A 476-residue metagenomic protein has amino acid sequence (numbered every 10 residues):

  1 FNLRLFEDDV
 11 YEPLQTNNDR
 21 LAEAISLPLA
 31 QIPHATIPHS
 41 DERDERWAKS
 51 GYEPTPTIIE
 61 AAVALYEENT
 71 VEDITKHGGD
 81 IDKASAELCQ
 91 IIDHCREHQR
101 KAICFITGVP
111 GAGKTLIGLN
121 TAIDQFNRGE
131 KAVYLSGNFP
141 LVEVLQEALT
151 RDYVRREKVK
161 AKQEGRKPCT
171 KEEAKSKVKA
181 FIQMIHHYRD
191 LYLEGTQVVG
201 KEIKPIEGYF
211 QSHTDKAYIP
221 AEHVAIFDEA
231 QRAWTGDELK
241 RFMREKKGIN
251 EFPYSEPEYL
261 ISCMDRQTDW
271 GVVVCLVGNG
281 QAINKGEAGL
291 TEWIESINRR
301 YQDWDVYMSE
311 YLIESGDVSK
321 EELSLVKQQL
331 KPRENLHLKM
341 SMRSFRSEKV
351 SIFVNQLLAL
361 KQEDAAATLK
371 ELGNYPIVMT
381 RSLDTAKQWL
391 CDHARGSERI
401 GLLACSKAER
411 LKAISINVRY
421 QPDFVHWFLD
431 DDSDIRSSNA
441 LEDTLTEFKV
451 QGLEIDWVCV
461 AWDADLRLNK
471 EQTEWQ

Functional and structural regions predicted by a protein language model:
F1-E53: Accessory nucleic-acid engagement/destabilization modules that flank
I58, T70-A102: N-terminal pre-P-loop "Q-motif" helix
I106: Hydrophobic anchor at the beta1->P-loop junction of P-loop NTPases
K114: Conserved lysine of the Walker
I117, T121: Hydrophobic positions on the alpha1 helix immediately C-terminal to the Walker A/P-loop
T150-V154, K162-G165, C169-K175, K179-I182 (+1 more regions): Core RecA-like ATPase module of SF1/SF2 helicases and allied nucleic-acid translocases
E172-M264, E442-T446: Conserved RecA-like ASCE ATPase "motif II neighborhood" in helicase/translocase motors
I226-L323, K470: Signature of the SF2 helicase/ATPase Hel1-core->accessory helical subdomain module
